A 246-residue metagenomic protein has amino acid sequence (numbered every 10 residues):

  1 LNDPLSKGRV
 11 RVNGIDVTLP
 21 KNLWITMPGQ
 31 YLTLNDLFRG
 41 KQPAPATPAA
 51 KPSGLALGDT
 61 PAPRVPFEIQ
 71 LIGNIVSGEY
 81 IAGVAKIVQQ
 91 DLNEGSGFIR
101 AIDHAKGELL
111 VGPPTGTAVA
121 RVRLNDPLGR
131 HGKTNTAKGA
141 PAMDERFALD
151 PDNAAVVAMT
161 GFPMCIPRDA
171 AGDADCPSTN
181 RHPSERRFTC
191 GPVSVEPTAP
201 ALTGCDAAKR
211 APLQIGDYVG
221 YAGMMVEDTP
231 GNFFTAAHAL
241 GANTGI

Functional and structural regions predicted by a protein language model:
L1-I246: Short, flexible, surface-exposed loop segments at domain boundaries
